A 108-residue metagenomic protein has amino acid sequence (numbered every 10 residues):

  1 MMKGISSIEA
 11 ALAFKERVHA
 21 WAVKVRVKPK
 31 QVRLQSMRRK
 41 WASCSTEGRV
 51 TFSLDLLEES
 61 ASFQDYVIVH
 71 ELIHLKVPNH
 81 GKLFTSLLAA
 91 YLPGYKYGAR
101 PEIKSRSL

Functional and structural regions predicted by a protein language model:
M1-Y66, L75-L108: Active-site-proximal or metal-binding-adjacent scaffold patches in catalytic folds
E71: Walker B catalytic acidic pair
